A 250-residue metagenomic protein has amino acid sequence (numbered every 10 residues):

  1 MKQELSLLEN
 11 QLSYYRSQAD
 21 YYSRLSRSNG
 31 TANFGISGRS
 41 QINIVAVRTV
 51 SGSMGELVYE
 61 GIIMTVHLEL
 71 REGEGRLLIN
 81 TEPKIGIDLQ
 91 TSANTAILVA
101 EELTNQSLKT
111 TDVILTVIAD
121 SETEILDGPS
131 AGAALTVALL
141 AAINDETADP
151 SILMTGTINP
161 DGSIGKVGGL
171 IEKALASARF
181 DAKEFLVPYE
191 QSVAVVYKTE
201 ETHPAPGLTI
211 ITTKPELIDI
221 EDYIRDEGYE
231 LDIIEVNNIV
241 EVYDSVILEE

Functional and structural regions predicted by a protein language model:
M1-E250: Peripheral, non-AAA+ core regions of ATP-driven protein-machinery
